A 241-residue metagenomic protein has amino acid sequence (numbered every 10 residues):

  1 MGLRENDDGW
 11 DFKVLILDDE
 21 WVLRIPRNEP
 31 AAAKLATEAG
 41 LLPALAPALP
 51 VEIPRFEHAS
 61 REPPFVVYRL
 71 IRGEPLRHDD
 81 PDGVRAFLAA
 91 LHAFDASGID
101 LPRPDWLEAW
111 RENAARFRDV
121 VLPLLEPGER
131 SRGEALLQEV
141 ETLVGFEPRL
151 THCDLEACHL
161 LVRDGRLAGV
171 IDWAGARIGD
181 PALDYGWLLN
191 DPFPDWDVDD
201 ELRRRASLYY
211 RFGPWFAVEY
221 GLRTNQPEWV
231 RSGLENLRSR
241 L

Functional and structural regions predicted by a protein language model:
M1, R72, D80, A93-C153 (+2 more regions): An alpha-helical support segment within catalytic cores of ATP-dependent transferases
G2-W106, L122, G145: ATP-binding pocket architecture of kinase catalytic cores
W10, A48-I53, R72, D95 (+9 more regions): FAD-dependent flavoprotein oxygenase/oxidase catalytic domain
P30-A32, F146-T151, E156-L208, F212: Active-site Asp-x-Gly
A32, D119-L124, G128, D200 (+1 more regions): ATP/Mg2+ or Mg2+-diphosphate-binding catalytic cores that bind nucleotide phosphates or diphosphates via glycine-rich
L35, P81-V84, G133, R211 (+1 more regions): Hydrophobic packing residues in well-ordered alpha-helices of helical domains and bundles
P43, L189, E219: A cross-family signal for key residues in well-ordered alpha-helices that form functional helical elements
